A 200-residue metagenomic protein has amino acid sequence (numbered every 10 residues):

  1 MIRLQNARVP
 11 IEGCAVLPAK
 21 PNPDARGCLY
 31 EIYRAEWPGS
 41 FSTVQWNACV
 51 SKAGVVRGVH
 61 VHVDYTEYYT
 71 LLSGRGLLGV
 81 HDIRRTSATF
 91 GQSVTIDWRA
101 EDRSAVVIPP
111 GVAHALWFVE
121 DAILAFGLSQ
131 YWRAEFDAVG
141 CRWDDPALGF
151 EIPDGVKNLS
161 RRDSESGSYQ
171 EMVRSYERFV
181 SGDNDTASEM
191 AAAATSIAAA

Functional and structural regions predicted by a protein language model:
M1-E101, Y131-A200: Non-catalytic, conserved peripheral segments adjacent to functional cores
L71-L72, G79-H81, V107, W117 (+1 more regions): Beta-strand residues in well-ordered beta-sheet regions across diverse protein folds
W98-D121: Conserved metal-binding segment of the jelly-roll/cupin
A113-C141: Short conserved catalytic/interaction loops centered on acidic-Pro-aromatic/His motifs
